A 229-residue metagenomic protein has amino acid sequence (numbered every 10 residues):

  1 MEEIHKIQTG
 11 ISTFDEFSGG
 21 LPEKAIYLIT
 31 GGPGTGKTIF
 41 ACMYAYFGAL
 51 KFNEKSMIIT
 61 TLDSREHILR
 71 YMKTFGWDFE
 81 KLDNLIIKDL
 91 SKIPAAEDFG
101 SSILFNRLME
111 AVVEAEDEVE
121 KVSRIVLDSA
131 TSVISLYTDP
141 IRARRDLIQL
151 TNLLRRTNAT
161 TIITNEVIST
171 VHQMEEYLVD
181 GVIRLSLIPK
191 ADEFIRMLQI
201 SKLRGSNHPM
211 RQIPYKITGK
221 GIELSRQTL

Functional and structural regions predicted by a protein language model:
M1-Q8: Dynamic helix-loop-helix/coil hinge segments at AAA+ ATPase domain boundaries and subdomain interfaces
Q8-G20: Pre-Walker A adenine-sensing motif
Q8-I11, L62-R65, S102-M109, I141-I148 (+2 more regions): Amphipathic alpha-helical transducer elements in NTP-driven molecular machines
E23, L28, G32-A96: Conserved P-loop
K55, N84, E120-R124, R156-I163: Loop/turn-to-beta-strand initiation segments
L62-E66, S91-A95, A130-S132, V167-V171 (+3 more regions): Conserved nucleotide-binding/hydrolysis micro-motifs of P-loop NTPases
I93-R156: Phosphate-binding/switch loop-helix module in NTP-utilizing enzymes
T160-G221: Phosphate-binding/switch region of NTP-binding enzymes
